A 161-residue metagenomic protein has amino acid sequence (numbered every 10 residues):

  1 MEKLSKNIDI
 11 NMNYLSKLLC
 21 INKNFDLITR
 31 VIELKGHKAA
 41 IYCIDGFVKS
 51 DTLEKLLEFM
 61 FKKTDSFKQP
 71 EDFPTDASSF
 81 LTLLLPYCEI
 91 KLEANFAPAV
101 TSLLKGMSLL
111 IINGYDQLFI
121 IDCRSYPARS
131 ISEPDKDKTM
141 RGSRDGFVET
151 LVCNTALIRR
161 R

Functional and structural regions predicted by a protein language model:
M1-R161: Membrane-embedded alpha-helical signal segments
